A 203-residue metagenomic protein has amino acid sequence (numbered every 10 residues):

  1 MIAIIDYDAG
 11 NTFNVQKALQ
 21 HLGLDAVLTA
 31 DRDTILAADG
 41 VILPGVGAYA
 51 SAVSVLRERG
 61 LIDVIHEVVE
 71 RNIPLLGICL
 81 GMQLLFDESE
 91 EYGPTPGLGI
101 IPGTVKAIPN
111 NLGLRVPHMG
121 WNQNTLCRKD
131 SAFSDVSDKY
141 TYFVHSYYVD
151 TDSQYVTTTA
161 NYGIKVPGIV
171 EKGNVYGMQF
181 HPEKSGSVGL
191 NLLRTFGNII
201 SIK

Functional and structural regions predicted by a protein language model:
I2-L24, P182-K184: N-terminal beta1-alpha1 ligand-phosphate binding loop
H21-L28, L56-R59, W121-C127, T159-N161: Short gly/ser/thr-rich secondary-structure transition/capping motifs
D25, G40, P74-L76: Structural signature of beta-strand start/N-cap positions in the alpha/beta core of ABC transporter nucleotide-binding
A26-A37: Short acidic low-complexity segments
I42-P44: Structural motif
G47-H118: Cysteine-nucleophile active-site neighborhood
E88-I164: Pocket-forming structural segment of enzyme catalytic cores
Y148-K203: C-terminal and late-domain segments of enzyme folds
